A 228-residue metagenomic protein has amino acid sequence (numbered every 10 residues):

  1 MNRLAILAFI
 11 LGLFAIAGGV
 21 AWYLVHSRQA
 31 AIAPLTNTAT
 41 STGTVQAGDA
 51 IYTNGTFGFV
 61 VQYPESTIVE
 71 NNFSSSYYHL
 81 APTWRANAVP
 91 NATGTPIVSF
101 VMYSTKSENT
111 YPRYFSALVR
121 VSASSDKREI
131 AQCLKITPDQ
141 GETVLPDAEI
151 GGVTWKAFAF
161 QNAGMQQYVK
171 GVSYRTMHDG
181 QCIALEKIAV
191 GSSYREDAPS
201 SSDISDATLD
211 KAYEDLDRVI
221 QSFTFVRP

Functional and structural regions predicted by a protein language model:
M1-L13: N-terminal Sec-pathway targeting helices
G19-P34: Hydrophobic single-pass membrane-insertion segments
I32, T36-I97, D139-W155, I220-T224: N-terminal "mature-domain start" segment
T44, G55, F59, S125 (+3 more regions): Extracytoplasmic/periplasmic, Sec-exported soluble proteins
S66-E70, E186-P228: Surface-exposed amphipathic alpha-helical segments
E70-N72, Y77-H79, M165-Q167, S193-E196: Short, solvent-exposed loop/turn elements at domain surfaces
V98-M102: Von Willebrand factor type D
Y103-I183, I188-A189, S193-Y194: Signature of long, low-cysteine stretches enriched in small and polar/charged residues
